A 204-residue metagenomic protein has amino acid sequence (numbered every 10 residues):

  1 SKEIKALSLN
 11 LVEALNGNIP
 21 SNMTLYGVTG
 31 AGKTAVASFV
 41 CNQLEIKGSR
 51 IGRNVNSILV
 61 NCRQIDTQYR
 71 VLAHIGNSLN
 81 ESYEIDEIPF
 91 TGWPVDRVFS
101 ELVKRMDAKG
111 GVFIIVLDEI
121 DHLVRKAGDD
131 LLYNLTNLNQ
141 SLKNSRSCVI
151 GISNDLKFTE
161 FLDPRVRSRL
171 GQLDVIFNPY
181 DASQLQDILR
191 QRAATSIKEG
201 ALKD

Functional and structural regions predicted by a protein language model:
S1-T29, K104: Walker A/P-loop-proximal flanking segment of P-loop NTPase domains
G17-P20, A37, E45, N54-N56 (+1 more regions): Mid-core helix/loop region of P-loop NTP-binding domains shared across ATPases and GTPases
K33: Conserved lysine of the Walker
I51: Acidic-glycine-rich active-site phosphate/pyrophosphate-binding loop
